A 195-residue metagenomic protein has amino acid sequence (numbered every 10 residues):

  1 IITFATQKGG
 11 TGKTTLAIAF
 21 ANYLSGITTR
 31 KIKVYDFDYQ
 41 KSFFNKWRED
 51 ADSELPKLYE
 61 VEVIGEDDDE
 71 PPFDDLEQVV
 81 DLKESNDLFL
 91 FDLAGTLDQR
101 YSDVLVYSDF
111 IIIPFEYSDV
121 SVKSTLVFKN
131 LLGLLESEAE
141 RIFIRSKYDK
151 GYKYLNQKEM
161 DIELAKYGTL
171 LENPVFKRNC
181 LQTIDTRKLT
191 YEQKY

Functional and structural regions predicted by a protein language model:
I1-I2: Extreme N-terminal starter segment of soluble prokaryotic enzymes
A5-T11, I18, Y23-L90, G95 (+2 more regions): P-loop/Walker-type NTP enzyme "switch/lid" segment
G9, F43-F44, D109, F128 (+1 more regions): Generic structural signal for small/hydrophobic residues in well-ordered secondary structure, especially within
R30, Y107-F110, S137-R141, T169: Short glycine-/polar-rich loops that comprise or flank the Walker A/P-loop and associated switch/sensor motifs
K33-V34, F91, I113, F143-R145: Structural beta-sheet core signal
D98-D119: Inter-motif core of Ras-like GTPase G domains
K123-R141: Conserved C-terminal guanine-recognition region of P-loop GTPase G domains, centered on the G4
K147-Y152, K158-E192: Beta-strand-loop-alpha "switch" segments that mediate conformational coupling across diverse proteins
